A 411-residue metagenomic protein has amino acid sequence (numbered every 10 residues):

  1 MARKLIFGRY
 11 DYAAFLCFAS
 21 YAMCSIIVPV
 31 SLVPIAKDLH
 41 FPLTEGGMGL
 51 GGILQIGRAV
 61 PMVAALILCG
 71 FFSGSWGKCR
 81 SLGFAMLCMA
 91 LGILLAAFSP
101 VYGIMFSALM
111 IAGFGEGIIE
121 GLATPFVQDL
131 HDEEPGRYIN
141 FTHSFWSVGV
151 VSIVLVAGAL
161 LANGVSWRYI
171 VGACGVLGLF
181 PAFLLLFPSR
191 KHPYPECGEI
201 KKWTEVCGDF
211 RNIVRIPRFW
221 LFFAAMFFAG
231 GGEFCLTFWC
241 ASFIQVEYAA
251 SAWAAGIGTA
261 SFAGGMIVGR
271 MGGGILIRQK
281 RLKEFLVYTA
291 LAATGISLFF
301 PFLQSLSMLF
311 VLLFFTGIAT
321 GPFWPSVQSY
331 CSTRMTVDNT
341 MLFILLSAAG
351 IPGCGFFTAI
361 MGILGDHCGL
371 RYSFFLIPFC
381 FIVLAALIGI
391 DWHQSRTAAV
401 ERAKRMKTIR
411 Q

Functional and structural regions predicted by a protein language model:
Y10-F41, L236-A241: Extracytoplasmic
V28-P29, I216-A260, G264-I267: Extracytoplasmic gate region of multi-pass secondary transporters
G52-G70, A260-G272: Central cavity-lining transmembrane alpha-helices of secondary-active solute carriers, predominantly the Major
V63-G103: Conserved MFS/SLC helix-loop-helix module at the cytosolic interface between two early adjacent transmembrane helices
A64-K78, G269-R281, G365-D366: Helix-to-loop junctions at the C-terminal end of transmembrane segments in multipass secondary transporters
G77, F98-G103, D132, A249 (+3 more regions): Helix-breaking motifs and short loop linkers at transmembrane-helix boundaries and internal kinks in secondary membrane
A108-W146: Cytoplasmic helix-loop-helix junction between adjacent transmembrane helices in 12-TM secondary transporters
E133-E134, Y138-P193, A229: Helix-loop-helix hairpin linking two adjacent transmembrane segments in secondary transporters
